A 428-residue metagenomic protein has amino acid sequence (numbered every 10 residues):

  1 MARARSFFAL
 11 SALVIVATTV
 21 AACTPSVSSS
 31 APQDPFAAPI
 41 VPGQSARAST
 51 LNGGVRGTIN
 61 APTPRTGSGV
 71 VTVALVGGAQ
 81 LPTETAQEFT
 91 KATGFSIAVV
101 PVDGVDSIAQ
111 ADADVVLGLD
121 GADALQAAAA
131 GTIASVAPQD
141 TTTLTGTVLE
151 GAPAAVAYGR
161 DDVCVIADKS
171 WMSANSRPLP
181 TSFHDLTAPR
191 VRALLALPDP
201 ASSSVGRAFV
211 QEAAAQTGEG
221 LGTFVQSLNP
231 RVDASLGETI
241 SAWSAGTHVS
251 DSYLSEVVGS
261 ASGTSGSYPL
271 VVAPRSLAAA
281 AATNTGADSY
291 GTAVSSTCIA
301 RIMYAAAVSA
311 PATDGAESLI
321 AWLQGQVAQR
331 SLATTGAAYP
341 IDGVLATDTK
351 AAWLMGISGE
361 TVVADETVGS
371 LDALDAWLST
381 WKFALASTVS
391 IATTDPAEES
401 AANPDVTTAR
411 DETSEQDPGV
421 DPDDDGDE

Functional and structural regions predicted by a protein language model:
C23-G43, D314, W322-E428: Extracellular/periplasmic juxtamembrane helices and adjacent flexible linkers that interface with membrane partners
C23-V27, A31-Q126, S241: Early extracytoplasmic/lumenal segment of secretory-pathway proteins
N60-P64, D112-L119, A134-I166, H184 (+1 more regions): A structural signal for short loop-to-beta-strand junctions that line the ligand-binding cleft of periplasmic/secreted
D114, D123, S202-V205, Q211-T297: Ligand-binding pocket segment of bilobal, Venus flytrap-like solute-binding proteins
G121-A130, E150-P178, A208-Q216, A300-A306: Periplasmic solute-binding protein
I133-T143, A154-A157, H184, P269-L270 (+2 more regions): Short beta-strand->loop
I166-M172, A300-G315, W322, S331-A337: A bilobed periplasmic-binding-protein/Venus flytrap-type ligand-binding module shared by bacterial periplasmic
H184-Q216: Short loop->beta-strand "edge-of-pocket" segments that line small-molecule binding or catalytic clefts across diverse
